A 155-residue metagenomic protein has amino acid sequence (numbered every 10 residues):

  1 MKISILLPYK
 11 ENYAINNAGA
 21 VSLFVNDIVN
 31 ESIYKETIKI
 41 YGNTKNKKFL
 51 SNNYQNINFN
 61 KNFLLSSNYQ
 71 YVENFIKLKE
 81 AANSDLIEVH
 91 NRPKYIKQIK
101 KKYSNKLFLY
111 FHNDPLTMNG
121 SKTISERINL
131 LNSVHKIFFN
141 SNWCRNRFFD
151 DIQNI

Functional and structural regions predicted by a protein language model:
M1-S4: Extreme N-terminal starter segment of soluble prokaryotic enzymes
L7-I15, F24-S66: N-terminal strand-loop element at the rim of the active site of nucleotide-sugar-dependent glycosyltransferases
P8, V21-F24, N43, E88-N91 (+1 more regions): Replace "coordinates the UDP/GDP/TDP-sugar" with "coordinates nucleotide-activated sugar donors
D27, F75-K77, G120-I137: Membrane-proximal helix-turn-helix segments that form the acceptor-binding/catalytic region of lipid-linked
N46, P93-Y95, W143-R145: Alpha-helix capping/helix-boundary segments
N62-L86, K122: An amphipathic, basic-hydrophobic alpha-helix
V89-Y95, F111: Short His-centered aromatic/hydrophobic patch
R127-I128, N132-I155: A short, active-site helix/loop in glycosyltransferases that binds the activated sugar's phosphate group
